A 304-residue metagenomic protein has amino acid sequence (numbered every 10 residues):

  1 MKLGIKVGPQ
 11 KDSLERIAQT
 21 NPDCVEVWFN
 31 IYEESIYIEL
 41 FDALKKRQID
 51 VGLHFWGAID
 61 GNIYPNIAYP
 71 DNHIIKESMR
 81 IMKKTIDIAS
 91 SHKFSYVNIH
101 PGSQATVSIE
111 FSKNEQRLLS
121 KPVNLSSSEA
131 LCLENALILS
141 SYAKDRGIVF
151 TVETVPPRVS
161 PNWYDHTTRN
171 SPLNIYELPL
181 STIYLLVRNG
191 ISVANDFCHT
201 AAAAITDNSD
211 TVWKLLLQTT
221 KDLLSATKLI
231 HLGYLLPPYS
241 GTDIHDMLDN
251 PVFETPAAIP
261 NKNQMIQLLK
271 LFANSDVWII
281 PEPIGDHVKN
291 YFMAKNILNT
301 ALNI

Functional and structural regions predicted by a protein language model:
M1-F94, I191-A194, T300-I304: N-terminal pre-domain/capping segments
M1-K2, K11-A18, K83, I88 (+5 more regions): Histidine-acidic metal/acid-base catalytic patches
K2, W28-F29, H73-I74, S127-S128 (+2 more regions): A generic structural signal for short
I5-P9, V27-I31, V51-G57, I99-P101 (+4 more regions): A cross-domain feature marking catalytic cores of carbohydrate-active enzymes and several ubiquitous metabolic/repair
E33, D60, A105-T106, V159-S160 (+2 more regions): Short secondary-structure capping/turn micro-motifs that flank functional sites
G61-A68, S160-W163, S240: A short acidic, helix-capping loop that chelates divalent metal ions and anchors anionic groups
A68-N72, K76, P122-S126, A203 (+2 more regions): Charge-dense, low-complexity intrinsically disordered segments
D71-S192, N263: Active-site acidic/histidine proton-transfer and metal-coordination neighborhood in alpha/beta enzyme cores
